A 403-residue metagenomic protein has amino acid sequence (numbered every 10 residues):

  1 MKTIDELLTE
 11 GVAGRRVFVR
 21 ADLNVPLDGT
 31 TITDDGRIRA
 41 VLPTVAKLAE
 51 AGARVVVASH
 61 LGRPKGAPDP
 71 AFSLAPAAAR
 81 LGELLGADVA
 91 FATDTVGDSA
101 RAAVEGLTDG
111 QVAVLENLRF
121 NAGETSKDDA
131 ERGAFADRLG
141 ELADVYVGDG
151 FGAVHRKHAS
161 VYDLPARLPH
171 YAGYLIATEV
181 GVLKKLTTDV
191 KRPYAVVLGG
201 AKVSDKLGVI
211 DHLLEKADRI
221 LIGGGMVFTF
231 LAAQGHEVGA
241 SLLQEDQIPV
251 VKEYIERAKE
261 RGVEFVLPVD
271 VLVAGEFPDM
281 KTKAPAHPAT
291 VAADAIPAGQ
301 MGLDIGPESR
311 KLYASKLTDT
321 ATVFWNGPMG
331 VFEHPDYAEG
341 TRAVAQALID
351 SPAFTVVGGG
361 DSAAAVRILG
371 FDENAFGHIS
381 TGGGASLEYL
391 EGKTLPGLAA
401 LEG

Functional and structural regions predicted by a protein language model:
M1-G403: Active-site loop-to-helix "anion-binding N-cap" substructures in soluble metabolic enzymes
